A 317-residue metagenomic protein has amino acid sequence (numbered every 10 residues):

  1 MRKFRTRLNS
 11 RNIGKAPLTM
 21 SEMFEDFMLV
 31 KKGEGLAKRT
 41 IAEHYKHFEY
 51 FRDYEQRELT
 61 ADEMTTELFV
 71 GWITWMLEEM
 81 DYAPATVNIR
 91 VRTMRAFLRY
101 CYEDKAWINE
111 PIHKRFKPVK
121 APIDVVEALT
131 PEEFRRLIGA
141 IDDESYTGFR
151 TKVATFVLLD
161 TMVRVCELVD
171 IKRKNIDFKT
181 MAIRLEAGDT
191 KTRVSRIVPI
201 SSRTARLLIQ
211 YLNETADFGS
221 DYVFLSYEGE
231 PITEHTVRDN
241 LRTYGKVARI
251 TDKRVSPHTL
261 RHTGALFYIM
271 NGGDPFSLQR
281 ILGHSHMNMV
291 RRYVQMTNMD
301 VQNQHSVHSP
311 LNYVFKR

Functional and structural regions predicted by a protein language model:
M1-R317: Conserved catalytic core of the tyrosine transesterase superfamily
